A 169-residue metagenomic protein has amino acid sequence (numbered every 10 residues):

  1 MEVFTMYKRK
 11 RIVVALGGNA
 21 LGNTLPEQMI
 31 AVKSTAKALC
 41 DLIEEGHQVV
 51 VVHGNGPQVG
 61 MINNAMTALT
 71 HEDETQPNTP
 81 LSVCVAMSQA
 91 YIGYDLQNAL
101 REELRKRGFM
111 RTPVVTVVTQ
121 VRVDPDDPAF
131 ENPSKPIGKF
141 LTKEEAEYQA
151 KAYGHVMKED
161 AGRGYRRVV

Functional and structural regions predicted by a protein language model:
E2-P57, M61-H71, P80, C84: N-terminal glycine-/serine-/threonine-rich phosphate-binding loop
L69-V169: Ligand-binding beta-strand-loop-alpha-helix segment within the catalytic cores of soluble metabolic enzymes
